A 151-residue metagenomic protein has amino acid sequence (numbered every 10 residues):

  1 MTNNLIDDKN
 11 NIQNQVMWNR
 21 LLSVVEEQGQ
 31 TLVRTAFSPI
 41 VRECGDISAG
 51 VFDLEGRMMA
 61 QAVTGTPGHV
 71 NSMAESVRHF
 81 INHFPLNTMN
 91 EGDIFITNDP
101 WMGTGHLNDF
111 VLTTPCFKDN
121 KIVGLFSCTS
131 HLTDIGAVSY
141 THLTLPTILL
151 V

Functional and structural regions predicted by a protein language model:
N4-D53, R57-M73, V77: Long, charge-dense accessory insertions within large macromolecular proteins
V25, P67-D99: A charged amphipathic helix-loop-strand protein-protein interaction module that recurs in cytosolic assemblies
I94-D99, L107-T114: GAF sensory domains
V111-K118, S127: A short, hydrophobic, proline-anchored segment that marks a local hinge/packing element in signaling and regulatory
I122-H131: Hydrophobic or amphipathic alpha-helical targeting/insertion segments
T141-T147: Conserved small/polar residues in nucleotide/adenosyl-binding loops
